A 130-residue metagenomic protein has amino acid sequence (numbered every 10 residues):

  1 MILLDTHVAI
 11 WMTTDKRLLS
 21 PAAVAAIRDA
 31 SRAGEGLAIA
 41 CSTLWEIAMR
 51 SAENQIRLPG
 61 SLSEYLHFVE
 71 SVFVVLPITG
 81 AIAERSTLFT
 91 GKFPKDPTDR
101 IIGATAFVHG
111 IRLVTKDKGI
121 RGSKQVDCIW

Functional and structural regions predicted by a protein language model:
M1-I39, E53-L66, H109, G119 (+1 more regions): Short, well-structured N-terminal submotif of metal-dependent ribonuclease cores
V8, T43, I82, I102 (+1 more regions): Alpha-helix capping/helix-boundary segments
D15-K16, R50, F89, V126: Residue-level signal for well-ordered alpha-helical positions
P59, E70-K116: Active-site neighborhoods of divalent-metal-dependent phosphate/nucleic-acid chemistry enzymes
S71, S123-Q125: Short, structured coil segments at secondary-structure junctions
L76-P77, C128-W130: Short acidic-hydrophobic, aromatic-tinged amphipathic segments that line or gate anion-handling sites
